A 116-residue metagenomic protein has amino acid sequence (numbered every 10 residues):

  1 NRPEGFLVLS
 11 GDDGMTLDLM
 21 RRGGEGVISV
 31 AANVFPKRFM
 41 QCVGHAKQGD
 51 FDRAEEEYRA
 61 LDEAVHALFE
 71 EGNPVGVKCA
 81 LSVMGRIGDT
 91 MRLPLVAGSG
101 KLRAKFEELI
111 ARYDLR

Functional and structural regions predicted by a protein language model:
N1-P3: Alpha-helix-loop-beta-strand connector modules within alpha/beta enzyme cores
G5-L9, E25-G26: Structural preference for beta-strand elements that scaffold enzyme active sites
G14-R116: Structured C-terminal cap/extension of enzyme domains
